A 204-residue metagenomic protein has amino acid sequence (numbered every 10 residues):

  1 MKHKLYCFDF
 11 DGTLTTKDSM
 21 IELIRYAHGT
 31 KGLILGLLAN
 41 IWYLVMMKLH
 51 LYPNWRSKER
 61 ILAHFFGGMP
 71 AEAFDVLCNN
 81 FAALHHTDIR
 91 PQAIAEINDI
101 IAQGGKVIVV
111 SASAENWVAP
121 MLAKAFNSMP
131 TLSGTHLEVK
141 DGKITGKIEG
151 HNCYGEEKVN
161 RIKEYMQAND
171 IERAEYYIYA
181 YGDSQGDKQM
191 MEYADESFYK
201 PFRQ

Functional and structural regions predicted by a protein language model:
M1-H50: Active-site neighborhood of HAD-like aspartate-dependent phosphohydrolases
M1-L5, V76, A83-Q204: C-terminal cap/substrate-recognition subdomain and adjoining C-terminal extension of metal-dependent phosphatase-like
T16-S19, S57-K58, P70, K158: Alpha-helical structural motif
I21-R25, A39, E59-A63, F74-N79 (+2 more regions): Generic detector of well-ordered alpha-helical segments enriched in charged/polar residues, highlighting helical
L23-L33, M47-R60, D88-I101: Short, charge-rich amphipathic segments
G29-T30, M47, L51, G67-G68 (+4 more regions): A structural signal for alpha-helix termini and helix-coil/disorder junctions
V45-A71, L132, H136-L137: Short, compositionally biased "basic patch" segments
S57-Q92: Metal-dependent phosphoesterase signature
